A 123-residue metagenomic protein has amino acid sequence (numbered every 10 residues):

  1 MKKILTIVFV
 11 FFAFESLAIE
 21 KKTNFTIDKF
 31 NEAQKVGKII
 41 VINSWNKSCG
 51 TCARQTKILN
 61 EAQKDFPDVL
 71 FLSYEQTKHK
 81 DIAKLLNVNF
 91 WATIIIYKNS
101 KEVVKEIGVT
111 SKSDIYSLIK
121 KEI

Functional and structural regions predicted by a protein language model:
I4-F12: Sec-dependent signal peptide hydrophobic core
L5, S16-G37, K121-I123: N-terminal leader/targeting and pre-domain segments
Q34-K47: Short active-site neighborhood of thiol/selenol oxidoreductases, capturing the structured segment around
S44, C49-C52, I94: The canonical Cys-X-X-Cys-His
S44, Q63, P67-K80: Thiol-based oxidoreductase modules, predominantly thioredoxin-like and allied folds used for disulfide exchange
T51-D65: Typically the conserved alpha-helix immediately C-terminal to a functionally engaged Cys/Sec in thioredoxin-like
L86-I95: Structural micro-motif
K98-I123: Non-catalytic, surface beta->alpha helical segment in thiol-disulfide oxidoreductase systems
